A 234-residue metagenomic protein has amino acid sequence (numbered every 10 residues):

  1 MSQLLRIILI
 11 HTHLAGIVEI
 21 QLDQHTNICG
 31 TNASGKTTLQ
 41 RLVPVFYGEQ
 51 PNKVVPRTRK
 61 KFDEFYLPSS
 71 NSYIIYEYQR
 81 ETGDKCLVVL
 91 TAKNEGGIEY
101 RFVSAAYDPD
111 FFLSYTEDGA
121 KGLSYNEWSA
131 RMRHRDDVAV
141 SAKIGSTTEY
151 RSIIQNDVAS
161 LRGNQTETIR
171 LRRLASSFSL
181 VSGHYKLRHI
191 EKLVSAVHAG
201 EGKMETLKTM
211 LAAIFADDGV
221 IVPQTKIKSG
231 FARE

Functional and structural regions predicted by a protein language model:
M1-R131: Extreme N-terminal "head/tail" segments of very large remodeling/mechanoenzyme assemblies
T82-D84, I98-Q165, L174-F178, T209: Extended, polar, solvent-exposed accessory "stalk/spacer" segments that flank core modules
V138-E234: Extended, Lys/Glu-rich alpha-helical coiled-coil stalks
